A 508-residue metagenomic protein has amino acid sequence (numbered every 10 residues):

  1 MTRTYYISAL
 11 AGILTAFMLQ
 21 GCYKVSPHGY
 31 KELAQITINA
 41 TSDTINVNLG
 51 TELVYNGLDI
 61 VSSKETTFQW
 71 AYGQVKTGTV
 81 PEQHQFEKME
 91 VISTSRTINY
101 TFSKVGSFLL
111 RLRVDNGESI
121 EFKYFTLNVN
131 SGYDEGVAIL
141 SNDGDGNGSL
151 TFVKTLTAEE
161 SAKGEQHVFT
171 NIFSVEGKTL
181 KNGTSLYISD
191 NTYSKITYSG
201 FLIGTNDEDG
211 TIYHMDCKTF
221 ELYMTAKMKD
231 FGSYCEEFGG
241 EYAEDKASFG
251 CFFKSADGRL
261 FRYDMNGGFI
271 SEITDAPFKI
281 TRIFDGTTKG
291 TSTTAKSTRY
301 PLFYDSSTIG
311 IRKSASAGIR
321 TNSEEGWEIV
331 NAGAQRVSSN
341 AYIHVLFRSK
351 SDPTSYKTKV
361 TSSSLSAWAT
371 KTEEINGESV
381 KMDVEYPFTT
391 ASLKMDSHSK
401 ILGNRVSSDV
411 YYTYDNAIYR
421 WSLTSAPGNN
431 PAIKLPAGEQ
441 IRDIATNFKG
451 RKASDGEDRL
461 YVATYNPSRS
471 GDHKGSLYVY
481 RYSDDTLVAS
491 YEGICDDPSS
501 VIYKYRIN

Functional and structural regions predicted by a protein language model:
M1-L10: Bacterial N-terminal signal peptides that target proteins for export
T4, Y23-K178, K452-E457, Y465-N508: Acidic/polar, low-complexity intrinsically disordered N-terminal segments immediately downstream of a Sec signal
M18-G21: C-terminal motif of bacterial Sec signal peptides marking the signal peptidase cleavage site
Y133-I139, S199-L202, C251, I343-V345 (+2 more regions): Entry beta-strands of beta-propeller and related beta-repeat scaffolds
D143-G148, I196-T197, N206-D209, K218 (+4 more regions): Short, solvent-exposed loop/turn segments at conserved positions within beta-propeller repeat blades
L150, L186, N191, A332 (+3 more regions): Hydrophobic core register within WD40 beta-propeller blades
G210-A417, W421-S422: Acidic, serine/threonine- and glycine-rich low-complexity intrinsically disordered segments that serve as flexible
V384-S397, N429-A453, T486-S500: Conserved blade-ending motifs and adjacent loop-strand segments that build the rim/top face of beta-propeller domains
